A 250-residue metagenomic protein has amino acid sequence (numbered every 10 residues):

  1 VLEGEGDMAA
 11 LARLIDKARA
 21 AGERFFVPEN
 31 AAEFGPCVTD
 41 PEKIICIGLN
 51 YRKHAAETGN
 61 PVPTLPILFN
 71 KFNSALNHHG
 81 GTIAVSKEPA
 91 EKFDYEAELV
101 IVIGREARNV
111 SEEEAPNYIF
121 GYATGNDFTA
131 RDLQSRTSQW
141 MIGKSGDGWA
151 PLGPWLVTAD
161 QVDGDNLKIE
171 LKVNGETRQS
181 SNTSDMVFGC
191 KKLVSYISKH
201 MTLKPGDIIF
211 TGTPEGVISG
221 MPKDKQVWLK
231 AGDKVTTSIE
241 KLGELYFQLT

Functional and structural regions predicted by a protein language model:
V1-P66, K234-T236: N-terminal non-catalytic cap/leader segment that marks the start of a structured domain
A12, V27, E33, C37 (+3 more regions): Catalytic-pocket segment enriched in acidic/His residues
A55-A56, H79, V110-E112, D132-Q134: Short helix/loop capping segments that flank catalytic or ligand/cofactor-binding pockets
V62-H79, Y95, A231-E240: Structural signature of FAD isoalloxazine-binding scaffolds in flavoprotein oxidoreductases
L76-P89, V102-V110: Active-site glycine-rich loop that binds ribose-phosphate moieties when present
A97-L99: Ligand-binding beta-strand-loop-alpha-helix segment within the catalytic cores of soluble metabolic enzymes
R108-Y122: N-terminal accessory regions of nucleic-acid-interacting proteins
